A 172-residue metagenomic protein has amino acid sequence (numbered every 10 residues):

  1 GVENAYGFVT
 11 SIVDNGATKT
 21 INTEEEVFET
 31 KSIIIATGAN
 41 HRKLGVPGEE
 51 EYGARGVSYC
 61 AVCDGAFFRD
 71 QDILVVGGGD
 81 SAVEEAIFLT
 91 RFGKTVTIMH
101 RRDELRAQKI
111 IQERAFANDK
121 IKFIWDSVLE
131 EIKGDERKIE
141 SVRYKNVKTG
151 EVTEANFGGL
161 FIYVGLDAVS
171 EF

Functional and structural regions predicted by a protein language model:
V2-Q71, K148-G150, F161-Y163: FAD-binding core/adjacent interface of flavoenzyme oxidoreductases
N4-N22, V27-F28, R91-F172: A Rossmann-like FAD-binding core segment of flavoenzymes
G65, L89-F92: A short alpha-helix capping/helix-coil boundary motif
G77-G79: Glycine-rich Rossmann-fold phosphate-binding loop(s) that bind the pyrophosphate of adenine dinucleotide cofactors
A82-V83: N-terminal Rossmann-fold NAD(P) dinucleotide-binding loop
